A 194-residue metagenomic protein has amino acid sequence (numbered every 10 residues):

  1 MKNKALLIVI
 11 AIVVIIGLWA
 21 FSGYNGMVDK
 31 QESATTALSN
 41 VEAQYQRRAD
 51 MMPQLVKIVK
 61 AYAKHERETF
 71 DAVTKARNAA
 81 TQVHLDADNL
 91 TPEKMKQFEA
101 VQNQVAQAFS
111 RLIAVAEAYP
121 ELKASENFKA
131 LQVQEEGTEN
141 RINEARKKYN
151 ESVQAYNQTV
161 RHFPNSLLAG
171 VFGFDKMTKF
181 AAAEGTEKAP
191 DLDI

Functional and structural regions predicted by a protein language model:
M1-I194: A helix-centric hydrophobic-segment signal that preferentially recognizes long, alpha-helical stretches used
